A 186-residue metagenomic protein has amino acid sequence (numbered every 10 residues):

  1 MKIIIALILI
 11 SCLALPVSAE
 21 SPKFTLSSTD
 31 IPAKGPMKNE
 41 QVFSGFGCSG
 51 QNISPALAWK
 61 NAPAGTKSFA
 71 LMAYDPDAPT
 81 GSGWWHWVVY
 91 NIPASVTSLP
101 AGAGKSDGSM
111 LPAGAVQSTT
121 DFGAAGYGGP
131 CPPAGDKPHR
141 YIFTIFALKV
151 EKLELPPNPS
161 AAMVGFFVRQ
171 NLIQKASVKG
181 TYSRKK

Functional and structural regions predicted by a protein language model:
M1-I4: Positively charged n-region of N-terminal signal peptides that target proteins for export
A6-A14: Bacterial N-terminal signal peptides
V17-K186: N-terminus-centered regions that define maturation/targeting leaders and the start of the first functional domain
